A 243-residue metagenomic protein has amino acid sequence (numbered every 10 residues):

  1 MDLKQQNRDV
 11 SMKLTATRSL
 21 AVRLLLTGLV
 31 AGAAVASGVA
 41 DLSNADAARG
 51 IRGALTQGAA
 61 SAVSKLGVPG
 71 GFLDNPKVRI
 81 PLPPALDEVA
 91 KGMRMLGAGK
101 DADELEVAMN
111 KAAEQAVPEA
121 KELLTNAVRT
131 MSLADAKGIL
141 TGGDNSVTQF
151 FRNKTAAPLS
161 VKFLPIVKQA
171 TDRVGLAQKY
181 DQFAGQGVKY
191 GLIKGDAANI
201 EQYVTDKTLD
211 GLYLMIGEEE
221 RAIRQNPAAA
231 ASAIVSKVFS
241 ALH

Functional and structural regions predicted by a protein language model:
N7-L25: Bacterial N-terminal signal peptides that target proteins for export
T27-A36: Hydrophobic h-region of N-terminal signal peptides that target proteins for export in Gram-negative bacteria
S37-A108: N-terminal Sec/ER secretory leader and immediately downstream segment of secreted/extracellular precursors
A62, S132, P227: Residue-level signature of catalytic and energy-coupling elements of molecular machines, predominantly ATP/GTP-dependent
G99-R173: Mid-length scaffold segments of soluble, non-membrane domains
I166-L212: An amphipathic alpha-helical core segment
G211-H243: A cross-kingdom marker for long, charged
